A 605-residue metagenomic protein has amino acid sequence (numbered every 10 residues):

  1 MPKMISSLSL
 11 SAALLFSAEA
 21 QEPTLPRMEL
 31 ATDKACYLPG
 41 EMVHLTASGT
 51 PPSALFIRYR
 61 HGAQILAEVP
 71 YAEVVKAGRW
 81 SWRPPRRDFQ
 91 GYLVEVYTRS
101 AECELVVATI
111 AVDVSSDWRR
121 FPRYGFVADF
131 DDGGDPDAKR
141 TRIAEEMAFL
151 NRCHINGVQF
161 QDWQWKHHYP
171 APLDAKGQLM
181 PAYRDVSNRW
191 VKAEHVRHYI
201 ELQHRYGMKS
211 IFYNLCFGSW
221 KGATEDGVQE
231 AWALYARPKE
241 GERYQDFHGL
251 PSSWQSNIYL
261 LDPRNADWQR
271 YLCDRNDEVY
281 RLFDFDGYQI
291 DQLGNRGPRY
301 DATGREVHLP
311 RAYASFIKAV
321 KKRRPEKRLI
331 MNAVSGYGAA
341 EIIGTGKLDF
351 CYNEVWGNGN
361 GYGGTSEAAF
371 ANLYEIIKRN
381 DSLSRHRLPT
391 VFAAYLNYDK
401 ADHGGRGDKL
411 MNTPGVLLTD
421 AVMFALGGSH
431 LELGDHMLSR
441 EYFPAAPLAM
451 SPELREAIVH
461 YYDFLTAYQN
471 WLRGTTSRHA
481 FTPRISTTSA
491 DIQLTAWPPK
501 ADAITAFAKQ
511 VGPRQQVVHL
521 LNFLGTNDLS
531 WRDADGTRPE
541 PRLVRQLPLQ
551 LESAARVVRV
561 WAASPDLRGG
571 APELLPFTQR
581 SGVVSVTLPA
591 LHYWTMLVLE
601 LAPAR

Functional and structural regions predicted by a protein language model:
A67-R120: Extended acidic/polar, glycine-enriched regions that form or flank non-catalytic beta-rich accessory modules
V106-K166: An acidic-aromatic substrate-binding cleft motif
S116-R140, F212-F283: Active-site-adjacent "subsite" loops/lids of carbohydrate-active enzymes
Q164-V196, T224-P263, G294-R311: Aromatic- and acidic-residue-enriched carbohydrate-binding clefts of CAZyme catalytic domains
R264-F350, W356-E375, S382-R385: Active-site neighborhood of glycoside hydrolase catalytic domains
Q292, L388-P483, L524: Aromatic/acidic polysaccharide-binding cleft in carbohydrate-active enzymes
I492-A554, T595: Carbohydrate-binding surface patches
R580-R605: C-terminal beta-strand-rich structural cap/linker in extracellular carbohydrate-active enzymes
